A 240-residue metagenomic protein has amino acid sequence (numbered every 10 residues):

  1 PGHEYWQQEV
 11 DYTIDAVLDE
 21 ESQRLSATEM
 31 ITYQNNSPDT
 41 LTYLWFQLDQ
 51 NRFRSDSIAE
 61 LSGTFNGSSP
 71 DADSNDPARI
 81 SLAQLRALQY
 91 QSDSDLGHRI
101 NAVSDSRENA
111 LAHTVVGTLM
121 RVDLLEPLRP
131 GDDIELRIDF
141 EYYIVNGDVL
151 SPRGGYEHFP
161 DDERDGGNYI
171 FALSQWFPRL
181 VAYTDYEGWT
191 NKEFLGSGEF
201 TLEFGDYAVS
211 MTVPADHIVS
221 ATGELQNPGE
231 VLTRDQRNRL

Functional and structural regions predicted by a protein language model:
P1-S26, S174: N-terminal, polar/Ser/Thr-rich
H3, I14-V17, N109-L111, D123-L128 (+1 more regions): Beta-strand-rich interaction surfaces with strong enrichment in secreted/lumenal proteins
D11-T13, R24-M30, Y43, L119 (+2 more regions): Intrinsic-disorder/low-complexity, polar/charged segments enriched in Ser/Thr/Lys/Arg/Asp/Glu/Gln
E20-S22, N36-T40, D105-R107, E126-L136 (+1 more regions): A short, structured loop/turn motif at beta-sheet edges
S22-R52, D56-S57, S68-S74, R79-L88: Ligand-binding face of N-terminal immunoglobulin V-set domains in extracellular IgSF glycoproteins
E29-I31, N35, L48-Q50, L124 (+2 more regions): Short, hydrophobic/aromatic-enriched beta-strand segments in well-ordered soluble domains
Q50-E60, H217-A221, D235: Short aromatic-acidic-glycine turn motif
S69-A102, S106, D139-L240: Extended, low-hydrophobicity, Ser/Thr/Pro/Gly-biased non-transmembrane segments
